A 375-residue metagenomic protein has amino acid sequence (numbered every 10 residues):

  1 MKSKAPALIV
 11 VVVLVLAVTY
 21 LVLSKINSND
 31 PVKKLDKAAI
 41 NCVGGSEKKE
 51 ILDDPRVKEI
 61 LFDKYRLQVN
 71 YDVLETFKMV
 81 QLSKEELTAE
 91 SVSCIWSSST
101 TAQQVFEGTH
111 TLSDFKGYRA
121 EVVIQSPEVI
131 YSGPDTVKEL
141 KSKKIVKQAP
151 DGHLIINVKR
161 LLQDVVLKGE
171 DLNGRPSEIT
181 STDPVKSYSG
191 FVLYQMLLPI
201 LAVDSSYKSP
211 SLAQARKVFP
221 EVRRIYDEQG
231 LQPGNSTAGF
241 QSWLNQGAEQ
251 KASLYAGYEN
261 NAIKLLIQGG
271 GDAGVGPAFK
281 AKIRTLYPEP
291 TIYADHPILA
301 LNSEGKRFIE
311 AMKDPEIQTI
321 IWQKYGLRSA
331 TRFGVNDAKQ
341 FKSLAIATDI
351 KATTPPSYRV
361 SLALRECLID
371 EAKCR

Functional and structural regions predicted by a protein language model:
K2-L23, K33-D36, K84, L301-R375: Extracellular/periplasmic juxtamembrane helices and adjacent flexible linkers that interface with membrane partners
D30-P176, A363-C367, K373: N-terminal segment of the mature folded domain
S46-D53, V185-V203: Bilobed "Venus flytrap"/periplasmic-binding protein-like clamshell domains and structurally analogous long
G117-I130, F219-G230, G274-K306: Periplasmic-binding protein-like
V129-T136, D183, E289-K313, I320-G326: A bilobed periplasmic-binding-protein/Venus flytrap-type ligand-binding module shared by bacterial periplasmic
T136-S142, I200-K208, S303-R307: Short helix-loop capping/hinge motifs at secondary-structure junctions, enriched in acidic/polar residues
V158-V185, V218-A238: Alpha-helix-centered segments that form part of catalytic cores
Q195-F279, I283-R284: Ligand-binding pocket segment of bilobal, Venus flytrap-like solute-binding proteins
